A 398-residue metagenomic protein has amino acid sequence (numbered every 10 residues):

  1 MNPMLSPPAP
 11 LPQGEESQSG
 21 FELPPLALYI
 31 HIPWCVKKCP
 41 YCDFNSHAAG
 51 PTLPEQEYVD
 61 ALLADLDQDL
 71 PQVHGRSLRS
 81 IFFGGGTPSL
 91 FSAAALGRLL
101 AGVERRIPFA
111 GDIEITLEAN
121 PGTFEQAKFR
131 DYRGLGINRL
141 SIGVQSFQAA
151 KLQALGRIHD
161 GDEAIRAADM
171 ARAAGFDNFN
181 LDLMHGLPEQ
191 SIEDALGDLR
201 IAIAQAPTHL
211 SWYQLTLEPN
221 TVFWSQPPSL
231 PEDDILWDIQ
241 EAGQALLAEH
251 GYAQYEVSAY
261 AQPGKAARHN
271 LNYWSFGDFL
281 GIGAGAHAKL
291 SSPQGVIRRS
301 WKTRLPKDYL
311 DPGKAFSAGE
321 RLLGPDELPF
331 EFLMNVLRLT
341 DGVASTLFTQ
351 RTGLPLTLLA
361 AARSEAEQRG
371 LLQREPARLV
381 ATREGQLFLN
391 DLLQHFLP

Functional and structural regions predicted by a protein language model:
M1-P12, S17-L28, G75-R76: N-terminal [4Fe-4S]-dependent radical SAM core
L23-A27, F44-Q72, R76-L354: C-terminal scaffold of the Radical SAM
I32, I282-A284, R383: Pocket-edge structural micro-motifs
P33-S46: Local cysteine-cluster metal-coordination motifs and their immediate loop/turn environment, predominantly Fe-S cluster
G353-E365: Short amphipathic alpha-helical interaction segments
Q368-A377: A short, conserved structural fragment
R378-T382: Minor-groove-contacting beta-hairpin "wing" of winged helix-turn-helix DNA-binding domains
E384-P398: Short, amphipathic alpha-helical interaction segments positioned at domain boundaries
